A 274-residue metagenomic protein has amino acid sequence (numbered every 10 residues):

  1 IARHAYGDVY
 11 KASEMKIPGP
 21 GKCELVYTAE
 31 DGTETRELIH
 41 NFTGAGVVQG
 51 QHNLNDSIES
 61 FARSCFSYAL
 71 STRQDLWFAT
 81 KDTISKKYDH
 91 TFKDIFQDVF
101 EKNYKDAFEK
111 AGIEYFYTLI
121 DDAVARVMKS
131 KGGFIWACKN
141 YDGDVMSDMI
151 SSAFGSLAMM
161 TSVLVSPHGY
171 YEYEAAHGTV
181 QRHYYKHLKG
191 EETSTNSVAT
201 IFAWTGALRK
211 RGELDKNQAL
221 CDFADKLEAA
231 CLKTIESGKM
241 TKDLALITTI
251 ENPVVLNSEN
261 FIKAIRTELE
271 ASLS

Functional and structural regions predicted by a protein language model:
I1-E34, V47, Y141, V145: N-terminal glycine-rich phosphate/adenylate-binding segment common to multiple enzyme folds
I1-H4, A79, C138-N140, E174: Short beta-strand segments
K11-K16, K87-F92, V127-S130, S147-S151: Short acidic, glycine/serine/threonine-rich loops at helix termini
Y27-T118: Glycine-rich phosphate/diphosphate-binding loop of Rossmann-like nucleotide-binding domains
T72-T80, Y104-Y117, G212-A224, T234-L246: Flexible, glycine/charged-enriched surface loops at secondary-structure junctions
V127-K226, K233-S237: Glycine-rich phosphate/nucleotide-binding loop
K242, L246-S274: Phosphate-binding loop/pocket of nucleotide- and phosphate-handling active sites
